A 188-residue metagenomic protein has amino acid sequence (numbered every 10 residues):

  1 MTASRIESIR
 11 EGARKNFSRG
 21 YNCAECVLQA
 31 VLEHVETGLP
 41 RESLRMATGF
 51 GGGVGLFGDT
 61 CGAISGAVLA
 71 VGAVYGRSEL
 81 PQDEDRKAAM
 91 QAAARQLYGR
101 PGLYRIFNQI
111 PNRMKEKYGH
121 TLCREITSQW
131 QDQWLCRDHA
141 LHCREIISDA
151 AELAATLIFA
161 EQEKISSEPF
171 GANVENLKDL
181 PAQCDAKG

Functional and structural regions predicted by a protein language model:
M1-R19: Polybasic, low-complexity association/targeting segments
M1-S4, L28-G49, H120-T127: Acidic-glycine-rich active-site phosphate/pyrophosphate-binding loop
R5-E11, R45-G53, Q131-D132: Glycine/charged-rich beta-loop-alpha catalytic/anionic-binding loops adjacent to active sites
R19-C23, D59, H142, I146: Short, contiguous, pocket-lining structural segments that sit at or immediately flank catalytic/ligand-binding sites
Y21, F50-A70: Glycine/serine-rich anion-binding loops at beta->alpha junctions that coordinate negatively charged ligand groups
Q29-H34, V68-V71, E84-P181: Amphipathic alpha-helical interface segments
S65, Y75-Q82: C-terminal catalytic subdomain
A182-G188: Long, low-complexity, intrinsically disordered segments
